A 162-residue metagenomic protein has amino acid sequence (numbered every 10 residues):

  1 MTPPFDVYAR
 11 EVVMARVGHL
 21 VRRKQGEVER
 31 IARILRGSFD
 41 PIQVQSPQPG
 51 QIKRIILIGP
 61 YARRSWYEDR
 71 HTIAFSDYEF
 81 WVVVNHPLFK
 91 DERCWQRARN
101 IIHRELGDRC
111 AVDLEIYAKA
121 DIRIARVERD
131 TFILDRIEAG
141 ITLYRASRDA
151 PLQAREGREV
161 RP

Functional and structural regions predicted by a protein language model:
M1-I56, P60-F75, V84-P162: Catalytic core of pol beta-like nucleotidyltransferases
Y78-F80: Conserved beta-strand core positions
